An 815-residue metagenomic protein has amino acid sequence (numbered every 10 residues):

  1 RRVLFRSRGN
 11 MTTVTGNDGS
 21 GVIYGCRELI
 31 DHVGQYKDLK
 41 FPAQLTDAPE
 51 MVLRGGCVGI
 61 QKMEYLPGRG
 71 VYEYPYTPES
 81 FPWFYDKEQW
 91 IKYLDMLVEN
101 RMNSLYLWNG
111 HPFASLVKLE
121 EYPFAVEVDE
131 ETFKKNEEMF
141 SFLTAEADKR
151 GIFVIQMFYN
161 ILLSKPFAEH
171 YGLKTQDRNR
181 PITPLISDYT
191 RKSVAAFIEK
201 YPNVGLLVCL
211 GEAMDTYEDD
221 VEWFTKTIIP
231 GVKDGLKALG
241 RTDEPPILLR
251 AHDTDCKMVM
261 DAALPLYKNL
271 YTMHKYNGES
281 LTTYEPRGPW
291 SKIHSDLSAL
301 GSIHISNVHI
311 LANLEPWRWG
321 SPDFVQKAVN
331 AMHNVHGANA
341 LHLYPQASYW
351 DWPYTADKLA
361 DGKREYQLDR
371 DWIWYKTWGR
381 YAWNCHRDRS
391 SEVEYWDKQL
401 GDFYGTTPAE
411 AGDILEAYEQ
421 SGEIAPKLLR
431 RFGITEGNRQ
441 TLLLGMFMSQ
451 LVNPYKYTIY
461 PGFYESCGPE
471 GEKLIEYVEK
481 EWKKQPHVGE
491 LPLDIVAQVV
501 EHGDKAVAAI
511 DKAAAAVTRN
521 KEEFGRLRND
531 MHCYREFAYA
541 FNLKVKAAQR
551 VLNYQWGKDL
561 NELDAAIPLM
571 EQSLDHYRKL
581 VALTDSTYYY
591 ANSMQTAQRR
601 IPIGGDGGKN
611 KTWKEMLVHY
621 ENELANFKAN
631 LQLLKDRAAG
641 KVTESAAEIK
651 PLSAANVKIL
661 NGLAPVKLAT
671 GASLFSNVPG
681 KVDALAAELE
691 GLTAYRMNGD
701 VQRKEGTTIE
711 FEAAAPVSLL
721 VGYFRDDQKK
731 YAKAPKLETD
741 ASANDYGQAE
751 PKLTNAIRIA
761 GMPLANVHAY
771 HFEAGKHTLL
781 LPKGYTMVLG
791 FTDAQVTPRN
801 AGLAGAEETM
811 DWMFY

Functional and structural regions predicted by a protein language model:
R1-R6, S673-A684: Acidic, contiguous N-terminal accessory segments
R6-T183, P202-N203, S306-V308, V329 (+2 more regions): Feature activates predominantly on carbohydrate-active enzymes
D18, G56, L97, V208 (+2 more regions): Conserved, mostly hydrophobic/aromatic
Y36, S80-W83, N103, E127 (+4 more regions): Catalytic-core regions of glycoside hydrolase
G70, P345, R364-T612, H619 (+2 more regions): C-terminal non-catalytic alpha-helical accessory regions
N698-V701, E705-S718, H768-H777: Extracellular and analogous surface-interaction loops
A715-D727: A short beta-strand element within beta-rich, extracytoplasmic domains of secreted/secretory-pathway proteins
A732-T797: Contiguous ligand/interfacial binding patches
